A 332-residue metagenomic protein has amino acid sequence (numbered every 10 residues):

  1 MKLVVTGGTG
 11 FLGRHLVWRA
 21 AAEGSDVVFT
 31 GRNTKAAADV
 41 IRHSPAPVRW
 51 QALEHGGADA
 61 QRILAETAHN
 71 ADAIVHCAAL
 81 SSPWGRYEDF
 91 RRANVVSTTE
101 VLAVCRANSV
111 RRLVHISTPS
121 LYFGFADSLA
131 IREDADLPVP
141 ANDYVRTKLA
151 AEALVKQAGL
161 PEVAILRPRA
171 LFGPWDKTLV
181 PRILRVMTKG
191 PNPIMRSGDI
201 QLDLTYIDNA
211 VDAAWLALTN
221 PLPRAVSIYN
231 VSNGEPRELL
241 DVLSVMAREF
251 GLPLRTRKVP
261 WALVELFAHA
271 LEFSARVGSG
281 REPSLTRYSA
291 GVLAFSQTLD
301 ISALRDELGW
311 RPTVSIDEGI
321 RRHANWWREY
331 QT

Functional and structural regions predicted by a protein language model:
L3-E23: N-terminal Rossmann NAD(P)H-binding glycine-rich loop of SDR-like oxidoreductase domains
T6, G173, M195-I200, Y229-P236 (+4 more regions): Glycine-rich Rossmann NAD(P)(H)-binding loop
L53-V95, V104: NAD(P)H-binding glycine-rich loop region in Rossmannoid oxidoreductase-like domains and their noncatalytic homologs
R92, D127-F172, N192-R196: Catalytic helix-loop patch of NAD(P)-dependent Rossmann-fold dehydrogenases
V96, E100-D143: Conserved Rossmann-fold NAD(P)-dependent oxidoreductase catalytic core, especially the SDR/UDP-sugar
R146, A150, K177-R182, R196-T219 (+2 more regions): Substrate-positioning beta->alpha
A217-P283, I301, D317, R321-A324: Mid/C-terminal beta-alpha module of Rossmann-like enzyme folds, strongest in SDR-family dehydrogenases/epimerases
L299-D306, R311-T332: Amphipathic terminal alpha-helices
